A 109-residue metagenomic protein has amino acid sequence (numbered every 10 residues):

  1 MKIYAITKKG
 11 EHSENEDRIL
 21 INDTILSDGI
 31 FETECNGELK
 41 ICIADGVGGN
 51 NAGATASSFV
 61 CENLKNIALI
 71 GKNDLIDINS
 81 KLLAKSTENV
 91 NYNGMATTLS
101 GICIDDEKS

Functional and structural regions predicted by a protein language model:
M1-S109: PP2C/PPM-type serine/threonine phosphatase catalytic domain
